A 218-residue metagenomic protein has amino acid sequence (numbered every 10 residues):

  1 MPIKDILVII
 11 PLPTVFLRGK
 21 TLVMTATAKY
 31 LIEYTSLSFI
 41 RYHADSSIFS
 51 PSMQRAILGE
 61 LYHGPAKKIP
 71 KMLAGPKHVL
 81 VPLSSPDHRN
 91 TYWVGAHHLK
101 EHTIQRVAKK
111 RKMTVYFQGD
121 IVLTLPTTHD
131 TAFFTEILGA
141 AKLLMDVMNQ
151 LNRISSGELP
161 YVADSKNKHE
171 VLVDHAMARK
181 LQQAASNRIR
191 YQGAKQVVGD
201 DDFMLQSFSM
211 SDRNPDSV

Functional and structural regions predicted by a protein language model:
M1-W93, H102-V218: Eukaryotic intrinsically disordered, low-complexity regulatory linkers and tails enriched in Ser/Thr/Pro
